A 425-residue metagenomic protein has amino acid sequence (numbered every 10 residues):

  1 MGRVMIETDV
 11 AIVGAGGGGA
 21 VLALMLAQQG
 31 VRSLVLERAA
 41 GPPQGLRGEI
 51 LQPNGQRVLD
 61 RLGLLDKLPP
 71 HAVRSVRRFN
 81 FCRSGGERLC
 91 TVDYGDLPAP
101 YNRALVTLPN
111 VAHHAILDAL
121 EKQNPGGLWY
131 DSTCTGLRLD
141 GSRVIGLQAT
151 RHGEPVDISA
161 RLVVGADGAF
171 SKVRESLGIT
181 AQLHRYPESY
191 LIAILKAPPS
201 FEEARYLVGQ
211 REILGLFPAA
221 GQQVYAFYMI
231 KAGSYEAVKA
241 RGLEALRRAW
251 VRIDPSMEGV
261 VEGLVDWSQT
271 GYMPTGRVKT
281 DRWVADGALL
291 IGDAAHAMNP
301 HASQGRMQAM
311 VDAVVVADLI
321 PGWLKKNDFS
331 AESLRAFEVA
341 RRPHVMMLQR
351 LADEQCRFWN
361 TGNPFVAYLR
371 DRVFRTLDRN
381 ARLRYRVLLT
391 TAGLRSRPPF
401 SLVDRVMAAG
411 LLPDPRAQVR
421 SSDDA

Functional and structural regions predicted by a protein language model:
G2-V10, R57-S176, L183-I194, L243 (+2 more regions): Conserved N-terminal helical subregion
M5, D318-A425: C-terminal helical "tail/cap" subdomain of flavin- and related membrane-associated enzymes
A15-G16: Glycine-rich Rossmann-fold phosphate-binding loop(s) that bind the pyrophosphate of adenine dinucleotide cofactors
G19-A20: N-terminal Rossmann-fold NAD(P) dinucleotide-binding loop
A27-R47: Glycine-rich FAD pyrophosphate-binding loop
A40-D60: Conserved N-terminal glycine-rich FAD pyrophosphate-binding loop of Rossmann-like flavoproteins
D118, S132-G136, G141-T275, K279-T280 (+1 more regions): Conserved FAD-binding catalytic core of PHBH/FMO-like flavoproteins
V284-P300: Short FAD-binding loop at a beta-strand-to-alpha-helix junction that anchors the flavin cofactor in diverse
